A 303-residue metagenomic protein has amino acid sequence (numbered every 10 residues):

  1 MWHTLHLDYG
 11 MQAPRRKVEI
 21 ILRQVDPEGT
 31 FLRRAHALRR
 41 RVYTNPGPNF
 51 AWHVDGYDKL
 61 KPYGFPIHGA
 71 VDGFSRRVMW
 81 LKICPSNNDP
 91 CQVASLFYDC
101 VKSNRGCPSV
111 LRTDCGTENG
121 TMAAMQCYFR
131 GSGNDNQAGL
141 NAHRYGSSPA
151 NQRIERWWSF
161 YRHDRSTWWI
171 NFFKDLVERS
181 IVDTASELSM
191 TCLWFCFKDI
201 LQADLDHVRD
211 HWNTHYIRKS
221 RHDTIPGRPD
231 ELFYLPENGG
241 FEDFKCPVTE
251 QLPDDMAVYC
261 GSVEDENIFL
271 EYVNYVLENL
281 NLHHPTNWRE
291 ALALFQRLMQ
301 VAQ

Functional and structural regions predicted by a protein language model:
H6-T30, A37-H222, V273-Q303: RNase H-like DDE/DDD metal-dependent nuclease/strand-transfer catalytic core used by mobile genetic elements
A35-L38, F244: Short, structured secondary-structure boundary patches
I217-Q303: Protein C-terminal end segments and domain termini
